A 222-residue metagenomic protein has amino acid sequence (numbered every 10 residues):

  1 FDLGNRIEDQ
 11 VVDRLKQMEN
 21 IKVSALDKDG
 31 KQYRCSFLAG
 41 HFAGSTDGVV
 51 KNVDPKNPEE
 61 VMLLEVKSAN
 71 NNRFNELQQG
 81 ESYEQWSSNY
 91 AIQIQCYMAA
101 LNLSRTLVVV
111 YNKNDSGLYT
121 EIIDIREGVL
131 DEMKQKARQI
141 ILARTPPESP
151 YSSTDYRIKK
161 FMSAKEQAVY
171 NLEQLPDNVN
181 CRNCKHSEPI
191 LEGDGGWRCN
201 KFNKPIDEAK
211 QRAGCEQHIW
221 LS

Functional and structural regions predicted by a protein language model:
F1-S222: Accessory terminal regions of nucleic-acid processing enzymes
